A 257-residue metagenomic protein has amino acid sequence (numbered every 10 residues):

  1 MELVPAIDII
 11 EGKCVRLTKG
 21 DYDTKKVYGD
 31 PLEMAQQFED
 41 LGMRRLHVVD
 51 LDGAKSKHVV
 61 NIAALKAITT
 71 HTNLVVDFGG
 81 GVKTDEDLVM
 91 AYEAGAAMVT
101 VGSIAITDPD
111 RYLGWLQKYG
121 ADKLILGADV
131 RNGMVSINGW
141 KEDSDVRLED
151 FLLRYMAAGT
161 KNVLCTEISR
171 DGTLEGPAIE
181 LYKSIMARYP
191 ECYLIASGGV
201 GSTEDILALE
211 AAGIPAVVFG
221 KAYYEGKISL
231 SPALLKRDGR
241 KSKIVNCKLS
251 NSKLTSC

Functional and structural regions predicted by a protein language model:
E2, Y22, H71-F78, A121-I125 (+2 more regions): Short beta-strand/loop segments at the ligand-binding rim of alpha/beta enzyme cores
D8, F38, L46, A91 (+4 more regions): Conserved, mostly hydrophobic/aromatic
E11-G12, R16-Y22, A96-D171: Conserved anion-binding
R45-N61, S103, C165-E175: Glycine-rich, proline-tolerant flexible connector loops at the mouths of alpha/beta enzymes
D52, V60-Q117: Glycine/small-residue-rich loop that forms an oxyanion/phosphate-binding "nest" at active or ligand-binding sites
T72, V76-M98, E180-A216: Catalytic cores of alpha/beta
M90-R111, E167-S169, G198-D205, A212-P232: Glycine-rich phosphate-binding active-site loops on the catalytic face of alpha/beta enzymes
D238-C257: Short, basic, low-complexity termini and linkers enriched in Ser/Thr/Gly/Pro that act as targeting/leader peptides
